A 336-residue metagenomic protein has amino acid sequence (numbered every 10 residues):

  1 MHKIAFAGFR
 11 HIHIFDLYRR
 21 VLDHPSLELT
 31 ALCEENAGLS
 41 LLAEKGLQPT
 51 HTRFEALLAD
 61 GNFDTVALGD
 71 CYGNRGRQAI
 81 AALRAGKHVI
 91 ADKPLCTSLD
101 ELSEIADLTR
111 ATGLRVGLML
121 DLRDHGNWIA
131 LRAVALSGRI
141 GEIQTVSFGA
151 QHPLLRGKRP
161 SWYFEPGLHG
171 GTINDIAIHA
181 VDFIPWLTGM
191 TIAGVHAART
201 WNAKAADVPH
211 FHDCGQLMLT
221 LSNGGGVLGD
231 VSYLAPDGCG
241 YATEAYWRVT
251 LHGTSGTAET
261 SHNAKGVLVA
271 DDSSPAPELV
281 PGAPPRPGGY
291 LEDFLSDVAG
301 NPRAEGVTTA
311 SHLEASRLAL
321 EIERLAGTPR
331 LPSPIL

Functional and structural regions predicted by a protein language model:
M1, T65-A67, L114, S222 (+1 more regions): C-terminal helix-rich "cap/oligomerization" subdomain common to oxidoreductases
M1-K45: N-terminal Rossmann-like dinucleotide-binding module
A31, T65, T145: Short, Asp-centered acidic motifs that coordinate Mg2+ and/or phosphate in catalytic or ligand-binding sites
P49-L108: Beta-loop-alpha module in the N-terminal Rossmann-like domain of NAD(P)-dependent dehydrogenases, especially those
G73, C96-G157: A contiguous active-site-proximal alpha/beta segment in oxidoreductase catalytic domains
A91, V116-L118, T260: Hydrophobic residues in well-ordered beta-strands that form the structural core
R159-T243, A310: Rossmann-like dinucleotide-binding domain that binds NAD(P)(H)
D207-H212, S222-Y290: NAD(P)-dinucleotide binding in Rossmann-like oxidoreductases
